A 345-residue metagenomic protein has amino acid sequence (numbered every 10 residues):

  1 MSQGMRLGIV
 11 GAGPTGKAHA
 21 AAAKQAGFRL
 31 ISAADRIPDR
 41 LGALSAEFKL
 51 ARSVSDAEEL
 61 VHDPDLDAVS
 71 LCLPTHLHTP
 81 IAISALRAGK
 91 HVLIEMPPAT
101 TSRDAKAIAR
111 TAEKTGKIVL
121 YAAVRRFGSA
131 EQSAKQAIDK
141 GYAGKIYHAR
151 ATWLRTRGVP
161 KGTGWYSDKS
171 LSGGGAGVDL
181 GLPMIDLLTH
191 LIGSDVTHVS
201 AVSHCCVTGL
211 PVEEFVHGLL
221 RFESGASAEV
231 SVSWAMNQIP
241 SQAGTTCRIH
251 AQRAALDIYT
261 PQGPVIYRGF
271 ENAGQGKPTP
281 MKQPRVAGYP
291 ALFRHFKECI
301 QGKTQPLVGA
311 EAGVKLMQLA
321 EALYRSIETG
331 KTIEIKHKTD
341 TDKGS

Functional and structural regions predicted by a protein language model:
M1-F48: N-terminal Rossmann-like dinucleotide-binding module
M1-G4, A68-L71, K117, E223 (+1 more regions): C-terminal helix-rich "cap/oligomerization" subdomain common to oxidoreductases
H19, F48-T111: Beta-loop-alpha module in the N-terminal Rossmann-like domain of NAD(P)-dependent dehydrogenases, especially those
I94, V119-Y121, R150, V230 (+1 more regions): Hydrophobic residues in well-ordered beta-strands that form the structural core
K106-R125, K145-A149: Rossmann-fold dehydrogenase core element
R125-L210, G330: Predominantly a Rossmann-like dinucleotide-binding segment in NAD(P)-dependent oxidoreductases
D186-G263, P290-K303, K336, D340-S345: Contiguous beta-strand/loop segments that form the cofactor/metal-binding neighborhood of enzyme cores
